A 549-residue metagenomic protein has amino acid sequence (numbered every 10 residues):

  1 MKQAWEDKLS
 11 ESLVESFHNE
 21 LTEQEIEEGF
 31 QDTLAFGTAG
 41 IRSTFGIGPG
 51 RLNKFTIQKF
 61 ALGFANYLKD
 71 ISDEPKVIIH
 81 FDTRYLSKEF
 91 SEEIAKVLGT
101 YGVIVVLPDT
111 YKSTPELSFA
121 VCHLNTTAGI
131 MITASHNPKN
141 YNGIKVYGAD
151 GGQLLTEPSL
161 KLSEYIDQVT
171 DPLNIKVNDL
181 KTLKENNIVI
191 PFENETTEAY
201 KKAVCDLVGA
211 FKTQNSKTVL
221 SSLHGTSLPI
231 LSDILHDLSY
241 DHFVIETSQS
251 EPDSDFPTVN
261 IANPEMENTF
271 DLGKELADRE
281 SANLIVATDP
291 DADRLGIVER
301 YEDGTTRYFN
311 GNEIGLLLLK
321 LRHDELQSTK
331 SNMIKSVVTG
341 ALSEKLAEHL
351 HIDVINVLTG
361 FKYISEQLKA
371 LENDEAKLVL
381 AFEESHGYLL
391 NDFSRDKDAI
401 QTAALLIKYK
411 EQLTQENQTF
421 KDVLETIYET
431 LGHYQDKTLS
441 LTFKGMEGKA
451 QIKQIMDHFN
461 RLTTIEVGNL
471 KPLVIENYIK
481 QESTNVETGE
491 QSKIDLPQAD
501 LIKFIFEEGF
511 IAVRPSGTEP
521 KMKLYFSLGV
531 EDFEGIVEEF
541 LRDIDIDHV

Functional and structural regions predicted by a protein language model:
K2-I94, Y101, T182-L183, N187-T218 (+1 more regions): An N-terminal, well-structured beta->alpha segment
E25-L34, N142-D271: Gly/Ser/Thr-enriched, mixed-charge loops and adjacent short helices that form phosphate/oxyanion-binding elements
F30-G50, S135, S222-I230, I234 (+3 more regions): Conserved phosphate/anionic-ligand binding catalytic regions in large, soluble enzymes, centered on
I78-Y141, I234, D241-I297: N-terminal small/polar loop signature for handling phosphorylated ligands or for N-terminal nucleophile
K88-E93, S118-V121, N140-V146, P229-I234 (+6 more regions): Short acidic, glycine/serine/threonine-rich loops at helix termini
A149-G152, E164, T170, E275-L350: Replace "Mg2+/Mn2+-dependent" with "divalent metal-dependent
D278, A282-L284, T305, E325 (+4 more regions): Phosphate-binding and adjacent anionic-ligand microenvironments
